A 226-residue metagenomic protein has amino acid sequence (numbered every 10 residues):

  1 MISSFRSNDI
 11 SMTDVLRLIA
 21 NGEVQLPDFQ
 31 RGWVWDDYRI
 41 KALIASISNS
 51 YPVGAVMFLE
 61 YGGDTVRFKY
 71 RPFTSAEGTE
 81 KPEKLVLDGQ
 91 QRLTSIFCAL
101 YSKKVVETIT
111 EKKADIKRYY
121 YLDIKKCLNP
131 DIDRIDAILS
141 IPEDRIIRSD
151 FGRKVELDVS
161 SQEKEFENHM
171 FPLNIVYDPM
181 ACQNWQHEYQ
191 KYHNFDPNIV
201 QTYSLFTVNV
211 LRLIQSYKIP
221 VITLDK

Functional and structural regions predicted by a protein language model:
I2-D37, K41-K226: Basic- and aromatic-enriched surface patches that contact anionic nucleotides/nucleic acids
